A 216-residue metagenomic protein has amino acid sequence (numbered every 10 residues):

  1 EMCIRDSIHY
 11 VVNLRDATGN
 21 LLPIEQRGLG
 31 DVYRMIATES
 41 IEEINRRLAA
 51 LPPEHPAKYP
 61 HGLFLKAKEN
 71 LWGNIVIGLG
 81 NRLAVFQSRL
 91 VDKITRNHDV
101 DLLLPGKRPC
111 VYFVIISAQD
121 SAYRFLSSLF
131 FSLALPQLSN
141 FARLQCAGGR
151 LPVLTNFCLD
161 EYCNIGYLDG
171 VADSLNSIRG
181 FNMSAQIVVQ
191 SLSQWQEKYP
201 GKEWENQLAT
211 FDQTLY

Functional and structural regions predicted by a protein language model:
E1-M183, K198, A209: P-loop NTPase motor domains
V100, S193, N206: Flexible, active-site-adjacent loop/turn segments at secondary-structure boundaries
Y112, Q186, T214-L215: Hydrophobic/aromatic beta-strand patches that form the interior of the parallel beta-sheet core in alpha/beta enzyme
S117, Q190-S191: Active-site-proximal beta-strand/loop segments in catalytic clefts of secreted hydrolases
S184-Q190: Structural recognition of the conserved hydrophobic beta-strand(s) that form the central parallel beta-sheet of P-loop
S191-P200: Canonical AAA+ ATPase core
K202-Y216: A short helix-turn-beta junction within AAA+ P-loop NTPase domains corresponding to the substrate/partner-engaging
